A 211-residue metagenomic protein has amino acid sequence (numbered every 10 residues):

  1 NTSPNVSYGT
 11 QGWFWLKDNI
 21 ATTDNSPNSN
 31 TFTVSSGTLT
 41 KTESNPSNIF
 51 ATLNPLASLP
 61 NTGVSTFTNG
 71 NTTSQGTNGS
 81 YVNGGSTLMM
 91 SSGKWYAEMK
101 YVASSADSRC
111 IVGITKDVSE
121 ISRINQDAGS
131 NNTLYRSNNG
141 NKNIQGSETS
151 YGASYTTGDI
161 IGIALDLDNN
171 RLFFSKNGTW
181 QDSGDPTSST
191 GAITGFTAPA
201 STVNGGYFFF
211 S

Functional and structural regions predicted by a protein language model:
N1-S211: PRY/SPRY (B30.2) beta-sandwich protein-interaction domains and their adjacent Ser/Pro/Gly-rich low-complexity linkers
